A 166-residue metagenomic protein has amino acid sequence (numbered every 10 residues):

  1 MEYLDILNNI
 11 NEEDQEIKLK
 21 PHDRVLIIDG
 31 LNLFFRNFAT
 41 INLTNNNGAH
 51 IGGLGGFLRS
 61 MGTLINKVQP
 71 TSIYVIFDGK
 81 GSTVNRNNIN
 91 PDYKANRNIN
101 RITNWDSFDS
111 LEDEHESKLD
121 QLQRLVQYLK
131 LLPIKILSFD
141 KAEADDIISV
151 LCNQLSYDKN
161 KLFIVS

Functional and structural regions predicted by a protein language model:
E2-L7, I17-V165: Noncatalytic, basic helical substrate-engagement surface that gates or grips nucleic-acid strands
E12-E13: Catalytic core of IPPT-family isopentenyl/dimethylallyl transferases that prenylate adenosine-containing substrates
